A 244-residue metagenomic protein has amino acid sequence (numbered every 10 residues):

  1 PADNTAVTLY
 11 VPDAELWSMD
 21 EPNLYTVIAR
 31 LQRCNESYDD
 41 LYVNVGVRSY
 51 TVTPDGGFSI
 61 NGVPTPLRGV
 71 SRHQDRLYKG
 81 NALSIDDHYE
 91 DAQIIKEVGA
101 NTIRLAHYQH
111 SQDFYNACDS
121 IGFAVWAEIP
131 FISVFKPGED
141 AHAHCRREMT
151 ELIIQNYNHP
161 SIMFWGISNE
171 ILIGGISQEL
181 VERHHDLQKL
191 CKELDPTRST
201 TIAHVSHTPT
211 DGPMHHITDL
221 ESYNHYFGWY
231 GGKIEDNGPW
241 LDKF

Functional and structural regions predicted by a protein language model:
P1-Q112, N116-V125, E148-E151, M163-F164 (+3 more regions): Secreted/periplasmic carbohydrate-active enzymes, especially glycoside hydrolases
R72, Y108-H110, P130-I132, S168-E170 (+2 more regions): Active-site beta-loop-alpha junctions enriched in small/polar residues
I103-S111, F135-P137, H142-A143, T208-T210 (+1 more regions): Acidic-and-aromatic substrate-binding clefts and catalytic sites of carbohydrate-active enzymes
A117-I121, D140-C145, H215-I217: Short low-complexity, flexible loop/linker segments enriched in glycine and/or proline with clustered acidic
G122-P130, D219-H225: Short hydrophobic/aromatic-enriched beta-strand-loop microsegments
F135-H142, S168-D195: Active-site cleft segment of glycoside hydrolase catalytic domains centered on the general acid/base Glu
E148-Q178, S206-T208: Active-site groove signature of glycoside hydrolases
E182-F244: Extracellular glycoside hydrolase catalytic/binding regions
